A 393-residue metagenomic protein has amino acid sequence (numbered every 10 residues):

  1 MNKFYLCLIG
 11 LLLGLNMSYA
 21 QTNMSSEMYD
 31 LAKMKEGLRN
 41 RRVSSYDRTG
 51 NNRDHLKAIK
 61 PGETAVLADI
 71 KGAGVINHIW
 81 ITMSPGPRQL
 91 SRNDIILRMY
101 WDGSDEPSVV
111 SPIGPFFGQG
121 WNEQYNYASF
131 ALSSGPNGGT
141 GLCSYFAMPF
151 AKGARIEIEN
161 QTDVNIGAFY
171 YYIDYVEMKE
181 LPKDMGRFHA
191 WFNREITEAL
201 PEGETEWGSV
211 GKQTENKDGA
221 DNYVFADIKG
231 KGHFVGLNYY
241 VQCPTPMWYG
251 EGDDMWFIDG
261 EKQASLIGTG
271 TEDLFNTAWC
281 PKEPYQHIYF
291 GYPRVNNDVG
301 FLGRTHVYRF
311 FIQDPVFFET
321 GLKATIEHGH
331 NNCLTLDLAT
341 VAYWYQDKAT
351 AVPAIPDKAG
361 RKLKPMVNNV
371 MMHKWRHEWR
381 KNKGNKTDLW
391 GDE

Functional and structural regions predicted by a protein language model:
M1-Q21: Bacterial Sec-dependent N-terminal signal peptides
Q21-E393: Beta-strand-centric surfaces of beta-sandwich/beta-rich domains
